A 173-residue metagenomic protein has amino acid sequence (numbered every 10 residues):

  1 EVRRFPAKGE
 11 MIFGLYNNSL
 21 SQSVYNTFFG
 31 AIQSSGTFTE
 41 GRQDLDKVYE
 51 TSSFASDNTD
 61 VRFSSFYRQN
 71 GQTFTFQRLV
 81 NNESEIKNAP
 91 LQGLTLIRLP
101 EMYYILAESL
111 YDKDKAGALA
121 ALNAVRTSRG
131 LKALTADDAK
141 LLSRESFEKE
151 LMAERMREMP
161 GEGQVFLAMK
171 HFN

Functional and structural regions predicted by a protein language model:
E1-G30, E40, S53-N173: Acidic/polar-rich alpha-helix caps and helix-coil junctions
S34-Y49: Short, cationic low-complexity segments
